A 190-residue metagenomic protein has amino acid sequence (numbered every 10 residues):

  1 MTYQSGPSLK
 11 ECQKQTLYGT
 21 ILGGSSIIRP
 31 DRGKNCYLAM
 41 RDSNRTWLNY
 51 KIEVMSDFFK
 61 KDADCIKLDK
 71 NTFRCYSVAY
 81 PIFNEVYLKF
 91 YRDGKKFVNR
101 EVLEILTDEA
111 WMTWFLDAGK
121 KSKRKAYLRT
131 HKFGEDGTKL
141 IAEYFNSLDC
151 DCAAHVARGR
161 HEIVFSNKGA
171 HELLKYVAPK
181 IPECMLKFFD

Functional and structural regions predicted by a protein language model:
M1-D190: Internal intein/HINT superfamily modules and their associated LAGLIDADG
